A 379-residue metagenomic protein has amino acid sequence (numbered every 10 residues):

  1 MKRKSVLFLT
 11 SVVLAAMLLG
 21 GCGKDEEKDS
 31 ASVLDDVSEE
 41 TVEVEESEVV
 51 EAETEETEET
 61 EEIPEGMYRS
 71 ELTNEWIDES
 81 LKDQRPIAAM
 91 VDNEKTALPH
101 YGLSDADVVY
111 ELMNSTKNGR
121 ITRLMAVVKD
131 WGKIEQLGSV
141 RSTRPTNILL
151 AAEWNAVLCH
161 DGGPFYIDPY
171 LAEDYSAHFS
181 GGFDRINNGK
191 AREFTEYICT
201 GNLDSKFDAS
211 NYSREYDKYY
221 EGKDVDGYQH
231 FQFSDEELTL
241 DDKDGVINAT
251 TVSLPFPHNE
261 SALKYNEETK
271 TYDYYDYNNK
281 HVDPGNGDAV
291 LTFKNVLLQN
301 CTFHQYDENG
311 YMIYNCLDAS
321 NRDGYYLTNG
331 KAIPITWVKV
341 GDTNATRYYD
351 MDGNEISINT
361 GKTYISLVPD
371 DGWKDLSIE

Functional and structural regions predicted by a protein language model:
M1-F8, V13: Positively charged n-region of N-terminal signal peptides that target proteins for export
S5-L7, V44, T57-T60: Intrinsically disordered, low-complexity repeat segments enriched in small/polar residues
V13-L14, D323: Exposed boundary/loop context
L18-G21: C-terminal motif of bacterial Sec signal peptides marking the signal peptidase cleavage site
G23-D25: Bacterial signal peptide processing site
A31-E56: Post-signal peptide N-terminal segment of mature Sec-exported envelope proteins
A52, E58-Y110, K117-E379: A surface/extracellular/periplasmic glyco- and lipid-processing/surface-interacting theme
